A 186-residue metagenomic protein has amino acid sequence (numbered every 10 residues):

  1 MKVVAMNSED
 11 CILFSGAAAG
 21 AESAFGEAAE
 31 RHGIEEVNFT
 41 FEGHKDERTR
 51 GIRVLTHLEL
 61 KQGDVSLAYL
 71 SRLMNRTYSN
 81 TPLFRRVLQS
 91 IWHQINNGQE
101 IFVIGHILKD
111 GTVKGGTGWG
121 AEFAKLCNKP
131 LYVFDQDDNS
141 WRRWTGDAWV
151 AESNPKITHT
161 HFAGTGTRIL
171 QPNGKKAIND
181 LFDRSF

Functional and structural regions predicted by a protein language model:
V3-F186: Acidic/glycine-enriched connector segments
